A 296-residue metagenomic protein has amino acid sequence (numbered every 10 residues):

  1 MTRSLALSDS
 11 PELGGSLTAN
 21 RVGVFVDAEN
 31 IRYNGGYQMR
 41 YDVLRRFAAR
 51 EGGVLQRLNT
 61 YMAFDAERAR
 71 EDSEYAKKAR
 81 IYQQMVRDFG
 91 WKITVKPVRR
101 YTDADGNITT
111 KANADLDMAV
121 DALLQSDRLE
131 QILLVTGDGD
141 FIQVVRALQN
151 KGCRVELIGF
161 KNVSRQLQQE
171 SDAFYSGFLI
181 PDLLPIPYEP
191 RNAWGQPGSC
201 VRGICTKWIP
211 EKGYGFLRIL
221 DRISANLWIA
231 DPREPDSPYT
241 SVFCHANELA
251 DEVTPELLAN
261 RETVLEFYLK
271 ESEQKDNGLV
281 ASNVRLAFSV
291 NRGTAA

Functional and structural regions predicted by a protein language model:
T2-A114, G139, R154, K161-N162: Domain-level signal for Mg2+-assisted phosphodiester chemistry and nucleotide/NA-binding surfaces in nucleic-acid
K77-G198, P210, F216, Q274 (+2 more regions): Nuclease catalytic cores that cleave nucleic-acid phosphodiester bonds, predominantly acidic two-metal-ion
P210-A230: Short aromatic-glycine-enriched beta-strand elements
S224-E248, V280: A short macromolecule-binding patch
E248-Y268: Short nucleic-acid-contacting surface segments enriched for D/E, G, S/T with interspersed K/R
Y268-D276: Short, charged beta-turn/beta-strand-edge "cap" motif at the junction between a beta-strand and an adjacent loop
